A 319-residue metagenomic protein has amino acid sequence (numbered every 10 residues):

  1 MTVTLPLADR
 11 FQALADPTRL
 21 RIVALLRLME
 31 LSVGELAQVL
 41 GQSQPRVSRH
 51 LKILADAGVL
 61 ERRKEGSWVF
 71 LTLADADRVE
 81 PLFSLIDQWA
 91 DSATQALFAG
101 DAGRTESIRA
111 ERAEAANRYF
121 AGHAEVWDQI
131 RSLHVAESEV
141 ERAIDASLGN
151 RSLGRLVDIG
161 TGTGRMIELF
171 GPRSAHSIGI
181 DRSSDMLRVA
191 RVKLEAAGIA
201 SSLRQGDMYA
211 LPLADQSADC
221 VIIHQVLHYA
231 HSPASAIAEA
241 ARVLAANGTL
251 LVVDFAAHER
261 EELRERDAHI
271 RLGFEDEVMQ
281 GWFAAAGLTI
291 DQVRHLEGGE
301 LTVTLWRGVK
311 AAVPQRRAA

Functional and structural regions predicted by a protein language model:
T2, R78-D128: Amphipathic alpha-helical dimerization/coiled-coil segments that flank or bridge DNA-binding/regulatory modules
L5-R46, S67-A76, A143-D145: N-terminal helix-turn-helix DNA-binding core of bacterial DNA-binding proteins
H134-G154: Conserved alpha-helix/loop element of class I SAM-dependent methyltransferases that forms part of the SAM/SAH-binding
R155-V157, G162-A210: Class I SAM-dependent methyltransferase SAM/SAH-binding core
Y209-C220: A short acidic, Gly/Pro-enriched loop at the edge of an enzyme's catalytic core that lines a small-molecule cofactor
C220-S232: A short SAM/SAH-binding and catalytic strip from SAM-dependent methyltransferases
A234-T249: A short glycine-rich, Lys/Arg-flanked "PGG" loop and its adjoining helix->strand segment in the class I
T249-W306: C-terminal alpha-helical "lid/dimerization" subdomain adjacent to the S-adenosyl-L-methionine
